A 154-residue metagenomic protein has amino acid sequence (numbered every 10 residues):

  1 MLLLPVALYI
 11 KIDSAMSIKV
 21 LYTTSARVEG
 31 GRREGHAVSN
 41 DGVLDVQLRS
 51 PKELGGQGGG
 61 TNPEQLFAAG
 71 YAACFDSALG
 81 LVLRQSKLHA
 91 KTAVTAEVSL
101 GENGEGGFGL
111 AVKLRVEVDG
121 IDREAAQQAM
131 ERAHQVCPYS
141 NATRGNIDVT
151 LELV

Functional and structural regions predicted by a protein language model:
L8-A69, D76-V154: Extended beta-strand/beta-hairpin segments
